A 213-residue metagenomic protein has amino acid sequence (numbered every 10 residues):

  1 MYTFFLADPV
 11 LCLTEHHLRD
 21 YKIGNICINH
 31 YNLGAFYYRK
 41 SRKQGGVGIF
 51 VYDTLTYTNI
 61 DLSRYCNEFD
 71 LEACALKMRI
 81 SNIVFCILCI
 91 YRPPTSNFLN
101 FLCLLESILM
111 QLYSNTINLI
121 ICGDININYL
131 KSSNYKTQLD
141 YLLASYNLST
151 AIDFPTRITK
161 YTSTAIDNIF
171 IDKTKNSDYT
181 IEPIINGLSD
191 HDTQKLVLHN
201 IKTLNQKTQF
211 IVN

Functional and structural regions predicted by a protein language model:
M1-T116, Y129-K131, T137-L148: Short phosphate/oxyanion-binding micro-motifs
D8, I117-L119, K160, P183-I184: A generic hydrophobic-helix recognition signal that picks specific residues within alpha-helical hydrophobic
L11-T14, I120-D124, S149-P155, F170: Active-site neighborhood of phospho(di)ester-bond hydrolases with catalytic His/Asp-centered motifs
D20, Y129, D172, K195-L196: Hydrophobic positions within alpha-helical membrane elements
Y37-S41, T95-N100, N128-T137, D153-Y161 (+2 more regions): Conserved, non-catalytic sequence blocks in retroelement Pol enzymes and Pol-derived host proteins
Q44-V47, D70-A75, T164-N168, D190-K195: Short hydrophobic/aromatic beta-strand or adjacent loop that forms the aromatic wall/cage of a ligand/substrate-binding
K77-I80, F85, N118, K173-N213: Surface polyanion/phosphate-binding segment centered on an Asp-His-Pro turn
P155-K175, I181: Short, conserved micro-motifs composed of acidic
